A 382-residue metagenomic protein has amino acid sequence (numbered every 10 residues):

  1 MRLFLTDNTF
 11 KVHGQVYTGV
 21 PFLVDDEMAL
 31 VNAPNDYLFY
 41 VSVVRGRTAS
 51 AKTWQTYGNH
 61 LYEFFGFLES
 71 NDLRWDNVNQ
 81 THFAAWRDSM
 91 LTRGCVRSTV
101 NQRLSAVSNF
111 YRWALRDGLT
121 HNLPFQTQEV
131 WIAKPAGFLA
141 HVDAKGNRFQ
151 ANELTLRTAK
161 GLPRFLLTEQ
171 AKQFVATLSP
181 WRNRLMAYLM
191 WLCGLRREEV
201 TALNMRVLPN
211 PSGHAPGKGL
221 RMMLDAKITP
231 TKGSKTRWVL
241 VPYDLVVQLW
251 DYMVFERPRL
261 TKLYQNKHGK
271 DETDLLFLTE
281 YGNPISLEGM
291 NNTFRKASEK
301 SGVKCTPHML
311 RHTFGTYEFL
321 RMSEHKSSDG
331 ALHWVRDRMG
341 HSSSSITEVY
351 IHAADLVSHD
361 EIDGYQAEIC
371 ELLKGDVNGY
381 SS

Functional and structural regions predicted by a protein language model:
R2, Y365-S382: C-terminal secondary-structure termini that scaffold catalytic or DNA-interacting sites
D36-Q55, N59-H141, Q173: N-terminal core-binding DNA-recognition domain of tyrosine recombinases/integrases
N122-T168: Flexible interdomain linker/hinge and immediately adjacent N-terminus of the catalytic tyrosine-recombinase domain
R164-R197: Basic, Lys/Arg- and aromatic-enriched nucleic-acid-binding interface segment
A202-Q248, K262: Conserved tyrosine-mediated DNA breakage-rejoining catalytic core shared by Y-recombinases
P242-K304: Active-site/catalytic core of tyrosine-dependent DNA strand-transfer enzymes
N283-P284, E288-D337: Short, basic (Lys/Arg/His-rich) helix/loop patches that form interaction surfaces in the mid-to-C-terminal regions
M339-A367: Catalytic-site neighborhood detector that most strongly recognizes the C-terminal catalytic loop/helix of tyrosine
